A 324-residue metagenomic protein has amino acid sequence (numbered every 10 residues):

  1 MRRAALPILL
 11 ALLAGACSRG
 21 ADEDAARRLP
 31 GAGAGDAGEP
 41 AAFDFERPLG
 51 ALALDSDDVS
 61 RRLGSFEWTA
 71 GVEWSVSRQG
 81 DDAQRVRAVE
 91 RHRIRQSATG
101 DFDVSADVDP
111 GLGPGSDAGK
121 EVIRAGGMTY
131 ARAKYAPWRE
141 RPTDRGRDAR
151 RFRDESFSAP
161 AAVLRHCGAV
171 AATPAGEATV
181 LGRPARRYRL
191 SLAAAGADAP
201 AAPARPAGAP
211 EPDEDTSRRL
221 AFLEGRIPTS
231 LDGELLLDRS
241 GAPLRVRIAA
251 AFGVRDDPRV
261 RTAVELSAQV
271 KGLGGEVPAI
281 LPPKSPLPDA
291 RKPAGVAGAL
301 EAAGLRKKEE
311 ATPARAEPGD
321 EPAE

Functional and structural regions predicted by a protein language model:
M1-L6: Bacterial N-terminal signal peptides that target proteins for export
P7-A11: Small-residue packing motifs within transmembrane alpha-helices
L13-A16: C-terminal motif of bacterial Sec signal peptides marking the signal peptidase cleavage site
S18-E324: Subset-of-secretome marker
